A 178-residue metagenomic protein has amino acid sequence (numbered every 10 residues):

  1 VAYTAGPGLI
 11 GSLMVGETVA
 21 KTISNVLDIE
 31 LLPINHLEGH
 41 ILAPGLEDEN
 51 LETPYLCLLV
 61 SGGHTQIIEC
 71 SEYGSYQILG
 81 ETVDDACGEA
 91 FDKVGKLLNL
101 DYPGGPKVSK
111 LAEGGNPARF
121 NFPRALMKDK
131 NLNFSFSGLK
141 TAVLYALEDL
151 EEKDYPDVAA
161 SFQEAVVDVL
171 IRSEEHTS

Functional and structural regions predicted by a protein language model:
V1-K21, N25: Short beta-strand-loop/turn "lid" adjacent to the catalytic site in phosphate-handling enzymes
T4-L9, N35-I41, H64: Acidic, glycine-rich active-site loops and adjacent beta-strand->loop/helix elements that engage anionic groups
A5-I10, I78-T82, K128-N131: A short glycine/serine-rich beta->alpha loop
I29, P33-L56: Conserved phosphate-binding catalytic cores of ATP/NTP-utilizing and phosphoryl-transfer enzymes
E49, S61, E72-N116, K140-E151: Glycine-rich phosphate-binding loop plus the immediately following alpha-helix
C57-L59, T65-E69: Short beta-strand scaffold segments in enzyme catalytic cores
S109-E174, S178: A contiguous, well-structured pocket-lining segment that forms one wall/lid of small-molecule binding clefts in soluble
